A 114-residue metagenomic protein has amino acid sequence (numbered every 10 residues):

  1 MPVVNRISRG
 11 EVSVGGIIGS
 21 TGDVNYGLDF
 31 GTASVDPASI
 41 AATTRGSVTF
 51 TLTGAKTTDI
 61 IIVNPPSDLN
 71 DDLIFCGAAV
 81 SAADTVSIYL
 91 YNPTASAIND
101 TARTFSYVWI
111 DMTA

Functional and structural regions predicted by a protein language model:
P2-A55, A83-S87, Y91-A114: Extracellular receptor-binding modules and their adjoining Ser/Thr/Gly/Asp/Asn-rich linkers
A55-S67: Short, surface-exposed alpha-helix to beta-strand junction/turn motifs within ectodomains of secreted and cell-envelope
P65-N70, M112-A114: Short, flexible beta-strand-to-coil junctions
L69-V80: Low-complexity "stalk/linker" and mucin-like segments enriched in Ser/Thr/Pro/Ala/Gly
